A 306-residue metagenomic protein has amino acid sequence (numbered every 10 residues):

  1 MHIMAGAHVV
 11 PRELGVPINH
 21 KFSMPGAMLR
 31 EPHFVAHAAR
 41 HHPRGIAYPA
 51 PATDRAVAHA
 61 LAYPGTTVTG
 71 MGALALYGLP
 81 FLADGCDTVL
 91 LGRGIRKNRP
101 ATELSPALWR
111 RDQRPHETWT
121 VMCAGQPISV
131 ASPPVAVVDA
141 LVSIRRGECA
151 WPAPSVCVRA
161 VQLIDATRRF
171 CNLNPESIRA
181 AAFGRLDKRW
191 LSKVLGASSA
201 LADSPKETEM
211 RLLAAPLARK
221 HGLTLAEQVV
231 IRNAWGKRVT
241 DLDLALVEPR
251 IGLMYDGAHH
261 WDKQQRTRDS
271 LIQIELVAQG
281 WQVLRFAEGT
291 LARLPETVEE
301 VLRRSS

Functional and structural regions predicted by a protein language model:
M1-D187: Short gly/ser-rich loop at a beta-strand->alpha-helix junction or flexible surface loop bordering the NTP-binding
R168-S306: Surface segments flanking catalytic/ligand-binding clefts of nucleic-acid enzymes
